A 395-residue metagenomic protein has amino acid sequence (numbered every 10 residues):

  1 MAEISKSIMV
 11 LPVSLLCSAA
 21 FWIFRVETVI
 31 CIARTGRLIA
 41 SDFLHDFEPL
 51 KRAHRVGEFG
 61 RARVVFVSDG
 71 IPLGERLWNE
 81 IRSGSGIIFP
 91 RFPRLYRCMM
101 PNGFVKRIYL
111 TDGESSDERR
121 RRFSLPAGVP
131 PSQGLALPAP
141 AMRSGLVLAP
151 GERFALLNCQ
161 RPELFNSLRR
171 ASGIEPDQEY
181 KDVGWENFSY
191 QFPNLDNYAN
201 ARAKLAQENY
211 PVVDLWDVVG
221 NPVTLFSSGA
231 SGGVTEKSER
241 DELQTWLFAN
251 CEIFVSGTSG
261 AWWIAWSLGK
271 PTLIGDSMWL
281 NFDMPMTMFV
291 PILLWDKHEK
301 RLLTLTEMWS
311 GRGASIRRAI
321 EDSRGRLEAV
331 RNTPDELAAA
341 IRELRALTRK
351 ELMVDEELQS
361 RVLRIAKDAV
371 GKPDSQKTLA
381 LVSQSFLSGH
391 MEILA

Functional and structural regions predicted by a protein language model:
I4-E114, D217-G220, L243-W246, A261-W263: Active-site and donor-binding regions of nucleotide-sugar-utilizing enzymes
A20-T28, R119-L156, Q160, S167-E179: Nucleotide-sugar donor-binding and catalytic loop/hinge architecture of NDP-sugar-dependent glycosyltransferases
C31, R61-S68, L156-N158, N209-W216 (+2 more regions): A structural signal for short, well-ordered beta-strand segments and their strand-loop junctions that often border
R34-F47, L164-L168, E186-P193: A short, glycine/small-residue-rich beta-strand->loop->alpha-helix junction that serves as a flexible
S85, N209, N250-C251: Short, well-ordered alpha-helix to beta-strand connector turns
N102-S144, T287-A395: Leloir-type glycosyltransferase catalytic cores
L157-C159, F165, G184-R240, E356-R364: Catalytic donor nucleotide-activated moiety binding site of glycosyltransferases and closely related
Q244-F289: A donor-sugar binding/catalytic signature common to diverse glycosyltransferases and related nucleotide-sugar
